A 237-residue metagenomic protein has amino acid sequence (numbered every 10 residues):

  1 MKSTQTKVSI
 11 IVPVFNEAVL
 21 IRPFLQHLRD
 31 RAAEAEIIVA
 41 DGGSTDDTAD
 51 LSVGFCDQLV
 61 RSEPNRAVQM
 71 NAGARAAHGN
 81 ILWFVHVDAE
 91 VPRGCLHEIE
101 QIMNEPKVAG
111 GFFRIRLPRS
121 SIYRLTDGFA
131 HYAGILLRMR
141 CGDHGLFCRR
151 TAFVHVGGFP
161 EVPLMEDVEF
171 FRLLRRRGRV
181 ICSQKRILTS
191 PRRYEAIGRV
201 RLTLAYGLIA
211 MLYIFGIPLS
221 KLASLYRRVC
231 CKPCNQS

Functional and structural regions predicted by a protein language model:
M1-T4, R172-S237: Hydrophobic helical membrane-anchoring modules
K7-S9, E36, E169: Cell-envelope/extracellular polymer assembly enzymes that use nucleotide-activated donors
N16-R31: Short, well-formed alpha-helical segments that are part of the catalytic scaffolds of diverse glycosyltransferases
V19-P23, D46-G54: Acidic helix N-cap motif at the loop->helix transition within catalytic regions of sugar-transfer enzymes
D41-A49, A89: A conserved acidic beta->alpha catalytic loop
A49-A76: Conserved donor nucleotide-binding strand/loop of the catalytic core
L82: Short aromatic/hydrophobic "clamp" motif used to bind/position activated sugar donors
G94-I122: Conserved donor NDP-sugar-binding/catalytic core segment of glycosyltransferases
